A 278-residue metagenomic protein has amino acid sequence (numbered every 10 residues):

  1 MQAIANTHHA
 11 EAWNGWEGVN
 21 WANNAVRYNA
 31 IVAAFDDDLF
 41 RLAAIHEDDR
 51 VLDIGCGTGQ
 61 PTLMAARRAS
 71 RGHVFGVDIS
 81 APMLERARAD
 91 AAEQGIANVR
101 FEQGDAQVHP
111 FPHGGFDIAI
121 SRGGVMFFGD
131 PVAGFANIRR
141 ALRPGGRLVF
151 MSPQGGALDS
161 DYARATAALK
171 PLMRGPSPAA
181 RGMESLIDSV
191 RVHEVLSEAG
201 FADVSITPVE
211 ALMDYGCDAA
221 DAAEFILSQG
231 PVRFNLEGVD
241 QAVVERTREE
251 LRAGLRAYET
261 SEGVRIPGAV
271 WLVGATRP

Functional and structural regions predicted by a protein language model:
M1-D49, Q60-M64, M83-R86, E93 (+2 more regions): Conserved class I S-adenosyl-L-methionine
Q2, N24, V32, T58-Q60 (+1 more regions): Conserved Class I S-adenosyl-L-methionine
A43-I45, R68-A69, L142: A generic alpha-to-beta junction signature in SAM-dependent methyltransferases
R50-H109, A133: Class I SAM-dependent methyltransferase SAM/SAH-binding core
A69, A91, L169, L196 (+2 more regions): Conserved hydrophobic residues forming the short capping helix/wall of the S-adenosyl-L-methionine
Q107-I118: A short acidic, Gly/Pro-enriched loop at the edge of an enzyme's catalytic core that lines a small-molecule cofactor
D117-P131, Q154: A short SAM/SAH-binding and catalytic strip from SAM-dependent methyltransferases
V132-A133, R139, R143-C217, R233 (+1 more regions): Conserved catalytic/acceptor-binding region of the Class I
